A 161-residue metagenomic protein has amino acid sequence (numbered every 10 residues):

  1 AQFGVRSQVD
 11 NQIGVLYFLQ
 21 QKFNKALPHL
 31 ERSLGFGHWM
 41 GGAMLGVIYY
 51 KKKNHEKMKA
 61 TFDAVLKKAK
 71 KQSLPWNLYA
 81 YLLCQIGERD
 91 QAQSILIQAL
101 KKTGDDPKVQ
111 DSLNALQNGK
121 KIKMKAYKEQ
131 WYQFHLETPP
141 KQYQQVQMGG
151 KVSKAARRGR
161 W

Functional and structural regions predicted by a protein language model:
Q2-L78: Alpha-helical adaptor scaffolds
L16, I48, L82, L116-K120: TPR/TPR-like alpha-solenoid repeats
Q21, A26, K52-K53, V65 (+4 more regions): Generic signature of intrinsically disordered, low-complexity segments enriched in small/polar residues
K25, G46, K57, A69 (+3 more regions): Residue-level detector of solvent-exposed, low-hydrophobicity positions
A60, Q72-Q85, R89-I95: Extended alpha-helical scaffolding segments
Q85-W161: Long, non-transmembrane cytosolic or organellar matrix-exposed soluble domains/tails of integral membrane proteins
